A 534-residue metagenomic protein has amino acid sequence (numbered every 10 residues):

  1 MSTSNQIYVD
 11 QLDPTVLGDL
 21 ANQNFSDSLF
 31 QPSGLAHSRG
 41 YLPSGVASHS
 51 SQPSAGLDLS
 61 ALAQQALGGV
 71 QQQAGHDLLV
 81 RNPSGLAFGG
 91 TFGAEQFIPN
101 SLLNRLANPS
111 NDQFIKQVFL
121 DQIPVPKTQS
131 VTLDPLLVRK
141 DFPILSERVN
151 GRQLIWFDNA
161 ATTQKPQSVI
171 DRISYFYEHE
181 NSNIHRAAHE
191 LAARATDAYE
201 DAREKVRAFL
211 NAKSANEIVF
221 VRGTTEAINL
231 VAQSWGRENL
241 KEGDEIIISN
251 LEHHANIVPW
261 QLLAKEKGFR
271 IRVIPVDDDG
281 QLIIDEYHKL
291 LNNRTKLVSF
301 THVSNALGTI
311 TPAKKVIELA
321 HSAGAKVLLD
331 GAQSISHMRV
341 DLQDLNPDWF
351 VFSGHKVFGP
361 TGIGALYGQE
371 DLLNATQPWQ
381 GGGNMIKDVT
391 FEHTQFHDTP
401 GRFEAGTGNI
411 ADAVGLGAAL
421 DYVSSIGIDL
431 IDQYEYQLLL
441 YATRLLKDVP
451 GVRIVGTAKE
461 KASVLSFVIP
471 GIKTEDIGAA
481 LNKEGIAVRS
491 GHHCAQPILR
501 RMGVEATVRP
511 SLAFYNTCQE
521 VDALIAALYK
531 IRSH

Functional and structural regions predicted by a protein language model:
M1-H534: Pyridoxal 5′-phosphate
